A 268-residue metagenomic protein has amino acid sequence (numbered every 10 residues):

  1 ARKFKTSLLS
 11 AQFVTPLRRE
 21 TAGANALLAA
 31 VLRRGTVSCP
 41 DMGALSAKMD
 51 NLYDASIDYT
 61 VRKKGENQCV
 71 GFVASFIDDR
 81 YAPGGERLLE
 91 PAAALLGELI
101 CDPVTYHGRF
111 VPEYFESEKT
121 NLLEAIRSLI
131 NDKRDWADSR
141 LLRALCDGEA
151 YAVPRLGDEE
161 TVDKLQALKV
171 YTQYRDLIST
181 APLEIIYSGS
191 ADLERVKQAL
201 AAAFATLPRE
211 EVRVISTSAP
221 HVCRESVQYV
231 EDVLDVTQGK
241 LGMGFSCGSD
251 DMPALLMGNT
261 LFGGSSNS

Functional and structural regions predicted by a protein language model:
A1-L52, D158, Y171-S268: His/Glu-rich zincin catalytic helix
F4-N25, M42-E98, R134-E159, P182-S188 (+1 more regions): M16 family metallopeptidases and their MPP-like homologs
V31-R34, L52, E98-P103, N121 (+1 more regions): Structured segments of extracytoplasmic/periplasmic soluble domains in secreted or envelope-associated proteins
G35-S38, R80-P83, D102-V111: Short, polar/flexible loop-turn hinges at active-site or ligand-entry regions and domain interfaces
S46-A47, D102-I126, R213-V222: Acidic/histidine-enriched alpha-helical segments
Q68, Y114-E118, D192: Short, conserved alpha-helical segments within structured domains
A94-Y106, A202-E211: A common structural junction motif
G108-D176: Compact, aliphatic and Gly/Pro-tolerant "microcore" segments centered on a short helix or tight beta-hairpin and their
